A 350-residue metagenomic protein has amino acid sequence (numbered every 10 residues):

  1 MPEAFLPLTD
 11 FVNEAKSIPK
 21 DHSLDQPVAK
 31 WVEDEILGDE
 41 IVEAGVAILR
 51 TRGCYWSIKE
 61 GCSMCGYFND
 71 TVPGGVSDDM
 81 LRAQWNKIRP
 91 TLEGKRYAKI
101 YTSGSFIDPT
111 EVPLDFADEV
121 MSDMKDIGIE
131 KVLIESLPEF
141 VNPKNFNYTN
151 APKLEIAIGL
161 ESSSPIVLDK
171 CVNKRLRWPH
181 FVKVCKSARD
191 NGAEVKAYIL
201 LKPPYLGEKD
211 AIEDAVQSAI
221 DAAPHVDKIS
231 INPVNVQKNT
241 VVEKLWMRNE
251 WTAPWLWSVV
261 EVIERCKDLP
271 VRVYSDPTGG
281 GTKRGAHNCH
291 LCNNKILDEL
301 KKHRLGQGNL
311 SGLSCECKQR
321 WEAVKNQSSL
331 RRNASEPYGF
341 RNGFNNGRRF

Functional and structural regions predicted by a protein language model:
M1-S23, K228, V234-F350: Auxiliary Fe-S-binding modules of radical SAM enzymes
H22-M80: Canonical Radical SAM [4Fe-4S] cluster-binding loop centered on the CxxxCxxC motif and its immediate flanking residues
G66-Q84, I88-P113, D123-V141, K153-F181 (+1 more regions): Core AdoMet radical
I88-E93, M121-D126, N145-K153, C185-G192 (+2 more regions): Acidic (Asp/Glu)-rich catalytic clusters
G104-F106, P138-F140, S162-S164, L201-Y205 (+2 more regions): Active-site-proximal loop/turn and secondary-structure-junction residues that shape catalytic pockets, frequently
T110-D118, V141-N150, K209: Distinct, well-ordered alpha-helical segments
I134, F140-N142, N173-R175, P204-Q217 (+1 more regions): Active-site glycine- and acidic-residue-rich loops that bind and position anionic ligands or nucleotide-like cofactors
P179-T240, V259-P277: Conserved C-terminal portion of the radical SAM core fold that forms the substrate/S-adenosylmethionine-binding
